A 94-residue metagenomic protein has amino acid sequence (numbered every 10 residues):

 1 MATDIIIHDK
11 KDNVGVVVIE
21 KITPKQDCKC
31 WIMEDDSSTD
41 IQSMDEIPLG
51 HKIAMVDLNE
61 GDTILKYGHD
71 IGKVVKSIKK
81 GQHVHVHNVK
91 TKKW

Functional and structural regions predicted by a protein language model:
A2-W94: N-terminal small-residue-enriched
